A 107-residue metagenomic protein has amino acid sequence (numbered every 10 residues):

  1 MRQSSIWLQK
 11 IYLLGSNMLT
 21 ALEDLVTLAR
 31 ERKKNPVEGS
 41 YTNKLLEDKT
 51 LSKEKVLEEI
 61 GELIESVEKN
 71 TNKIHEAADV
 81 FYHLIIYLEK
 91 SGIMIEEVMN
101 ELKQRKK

Functional and structural regions predicted by a protein language model:
M1-A77, F81-K107: Flexible "arm" and connector segments at domain edges
